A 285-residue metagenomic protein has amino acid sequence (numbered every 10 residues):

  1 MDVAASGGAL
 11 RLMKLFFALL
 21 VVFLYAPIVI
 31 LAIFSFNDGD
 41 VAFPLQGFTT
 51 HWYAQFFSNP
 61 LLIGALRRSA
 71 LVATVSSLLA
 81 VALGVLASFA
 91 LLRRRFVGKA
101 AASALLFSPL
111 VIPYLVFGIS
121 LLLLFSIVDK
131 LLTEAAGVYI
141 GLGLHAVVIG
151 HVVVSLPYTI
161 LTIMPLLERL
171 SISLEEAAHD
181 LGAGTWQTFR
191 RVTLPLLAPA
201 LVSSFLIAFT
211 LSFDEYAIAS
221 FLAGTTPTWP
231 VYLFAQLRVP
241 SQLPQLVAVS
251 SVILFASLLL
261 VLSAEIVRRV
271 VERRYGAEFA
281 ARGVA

Functional and structural regions predicted by a protein language model:
M1-A9, T74-L106, I119, L123-I127 (+2 more regions): Transmembrane-helix boundary motif in ABC transporter permease subunits
M1-L15, G98, M164-H179, W186-R191 (+1 more regions): C-terminal transmembrane helix and the adjacent membrane-cytosol boundary/short C-terminal tail of inner/organellar
V3, V41-F43, T50, G98 (+3 more regions): Membrane-interfacial helix termini and adjacent extracytoplasmic/periplasmic loops of multi-pass transporters
V3-L10, Y53-L61, F213, A219-V270 (+1 more regions): Interhelical loop and adjacent transmembrane-helix boundary motif in polytopic membrane transport permeases
F16, V21-I28, S108, I112 (+5 more regions): Transmembrane alpha-helices
A26-P60, L124, V128, L222-G224 (+1 more regions): Short membrane-interfacial helix/loop motifs at transmembrane-helix boundaries
I28-D40, T159, A200-F234: Non-cytoplasmic
I63, R67, L71-L83, A87 (+5 more regions): Hydrophobic alpha-helical transmembrane segments of multipass integral membrane proteins, especially permease/channel
